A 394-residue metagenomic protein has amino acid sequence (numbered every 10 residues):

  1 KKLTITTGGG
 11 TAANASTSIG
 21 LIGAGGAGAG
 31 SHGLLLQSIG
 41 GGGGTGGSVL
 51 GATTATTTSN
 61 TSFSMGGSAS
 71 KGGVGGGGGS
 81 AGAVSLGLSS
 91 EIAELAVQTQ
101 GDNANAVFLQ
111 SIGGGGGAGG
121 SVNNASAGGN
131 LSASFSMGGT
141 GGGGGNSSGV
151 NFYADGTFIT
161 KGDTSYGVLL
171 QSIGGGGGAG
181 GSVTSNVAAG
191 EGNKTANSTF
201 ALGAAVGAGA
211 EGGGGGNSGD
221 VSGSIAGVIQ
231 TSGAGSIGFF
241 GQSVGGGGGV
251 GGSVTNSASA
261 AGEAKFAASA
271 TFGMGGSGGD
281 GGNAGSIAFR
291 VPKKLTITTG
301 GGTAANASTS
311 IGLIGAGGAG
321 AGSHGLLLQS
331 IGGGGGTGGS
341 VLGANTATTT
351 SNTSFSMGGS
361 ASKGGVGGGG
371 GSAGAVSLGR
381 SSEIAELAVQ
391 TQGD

Functional and structural regions predicted by a protein language model:
K1-D394: Low-complexity, glycine- and small/polar-enriched segments
